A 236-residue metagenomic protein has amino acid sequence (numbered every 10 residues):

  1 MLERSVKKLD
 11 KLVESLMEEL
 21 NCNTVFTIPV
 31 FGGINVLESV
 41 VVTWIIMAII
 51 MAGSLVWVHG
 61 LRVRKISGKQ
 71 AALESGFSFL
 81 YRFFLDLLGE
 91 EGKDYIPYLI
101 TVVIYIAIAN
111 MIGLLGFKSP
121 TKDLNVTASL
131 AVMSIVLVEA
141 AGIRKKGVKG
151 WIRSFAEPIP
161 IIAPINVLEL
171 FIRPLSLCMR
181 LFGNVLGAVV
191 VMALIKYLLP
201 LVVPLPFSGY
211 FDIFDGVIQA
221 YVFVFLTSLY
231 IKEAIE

Functional and structural regions predicted by a protein language model:
L2-E236: Selective transmembrane helix interface/packing segments
